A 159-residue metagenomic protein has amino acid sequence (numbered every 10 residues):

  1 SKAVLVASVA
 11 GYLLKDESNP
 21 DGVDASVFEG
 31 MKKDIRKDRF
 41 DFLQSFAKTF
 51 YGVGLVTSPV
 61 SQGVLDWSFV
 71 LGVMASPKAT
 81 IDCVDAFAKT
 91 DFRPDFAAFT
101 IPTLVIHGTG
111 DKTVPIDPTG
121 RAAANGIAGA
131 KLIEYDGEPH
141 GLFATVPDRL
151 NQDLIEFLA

Functional and structural regions predicted by a protein language model:
S1-L14: A conserved short beta-strand
V4, L104-I106, I133: Conserved hydrophobic packing residues within short motifs/helices of P-loop NTPase cores of ABC-family ATPases
L14-V23, K33-A97: Conserved alpha/beta-hydrolase catalytic His-Asp/Glu region
A75, V114, T145: Residue-level signal for the nucleotide or nucleotide-sugar donor/cofactor binding architecture
F99, V105-H107, D111: Short beta-strand/loop motif that positions the catalytic acidic residue of the alpha/beta-hydrolase fold
T109-K112, G137-P139: Acidic beta-to-alpha connecting loop that harbors the catalytic carboxylate
K112-P118: Conserved alpha/beta-hydrolase "acid-adjacent" motif
I127-A159: Catalytic active-site module of serine/aspartate enzymes centered on a nucleophile-bearing elbow/loop
